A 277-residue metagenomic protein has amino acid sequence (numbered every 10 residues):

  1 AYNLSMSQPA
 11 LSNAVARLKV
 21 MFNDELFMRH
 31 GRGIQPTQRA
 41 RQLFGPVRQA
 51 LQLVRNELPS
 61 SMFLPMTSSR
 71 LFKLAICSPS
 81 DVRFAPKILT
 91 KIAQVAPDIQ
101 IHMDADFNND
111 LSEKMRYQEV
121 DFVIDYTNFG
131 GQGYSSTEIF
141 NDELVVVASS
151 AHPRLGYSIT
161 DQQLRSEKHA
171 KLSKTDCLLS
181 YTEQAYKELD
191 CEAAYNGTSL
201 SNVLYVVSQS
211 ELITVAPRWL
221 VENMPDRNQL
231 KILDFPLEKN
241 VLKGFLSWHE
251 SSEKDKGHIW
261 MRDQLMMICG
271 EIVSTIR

Functional and structural regions predicted by a protein language model:
R17-P36: A short LG(V/I)-centered, amphipathic sequence patch enriched for acidic residue(s) preceding the LG motif
K19-F22, L43-P65: Alpha-helical linker/hinge and terminal dimerization helices associated with HTH transcriptional regulators
P65-M66, G131-H169: Flexible hinge/capping segments at coil-to-helix
S69-G131, G197: Central regulatory/effector-binding core of bacterial HTH transcription factors
F84, S150, K231-T275: A late-sequence structural motif
F107-S112, R116-V120, Y126, T175-I232: Hydrophobic hinge/microswitch elements
S135-V145, T214, R218-W219, D226-V241: Short beta-strand->loop
R154-I159, S166-L189, R218, K254-H258 (+3 more regions): Secondary-structure junction motif
